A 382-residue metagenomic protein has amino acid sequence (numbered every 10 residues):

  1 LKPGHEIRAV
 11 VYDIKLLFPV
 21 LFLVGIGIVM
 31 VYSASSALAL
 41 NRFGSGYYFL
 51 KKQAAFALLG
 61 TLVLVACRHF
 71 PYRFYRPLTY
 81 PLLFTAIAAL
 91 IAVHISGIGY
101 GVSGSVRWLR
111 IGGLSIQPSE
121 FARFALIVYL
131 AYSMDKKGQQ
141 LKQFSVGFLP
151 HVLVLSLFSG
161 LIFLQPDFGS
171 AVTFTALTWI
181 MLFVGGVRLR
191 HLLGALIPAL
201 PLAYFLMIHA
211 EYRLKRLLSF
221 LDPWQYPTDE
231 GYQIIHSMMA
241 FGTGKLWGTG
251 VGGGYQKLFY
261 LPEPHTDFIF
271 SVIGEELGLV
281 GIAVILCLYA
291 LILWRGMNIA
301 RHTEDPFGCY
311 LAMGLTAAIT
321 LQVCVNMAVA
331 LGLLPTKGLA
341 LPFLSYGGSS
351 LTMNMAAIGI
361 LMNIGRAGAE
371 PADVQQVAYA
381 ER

Functional and structural regions predicted by a protein language model:
L1-P3, V10, V325-R382: A juxtamembrane structural motif centered on a specific transmembrane helix
G4-V20, Y75: N-terminal membrane topogenic signal
F18-G25, V29-S33, L40-Q233, S271-V329 (+2 more regions): Hydrophobic alpha-helical transmembrane segments of multi-pass inner membrane proteins, especially in bacterial systems
L109, L141, F148, L246-W247 (+3 more regions): Short clusters of hydrophobic/aromatic residues that line enzyme substrate/ligand-binding pockets
G112-A122, L164-P166, K245-G250, L339-M353: Glycine/serine-rich anion-binding loops at beta->alpha junctions that coordinate negatively charged ligand groups
D167-V172, T249-G254, P264-T266, A283 (+3 more regions): Transmembrane helix boundary and interhelical junction motifs in multipass membrane proteins
P223-F270, L277-G281: TM-adjacent membrane-interface loops and short helices in multi-pass inner/ER membrane proteins
